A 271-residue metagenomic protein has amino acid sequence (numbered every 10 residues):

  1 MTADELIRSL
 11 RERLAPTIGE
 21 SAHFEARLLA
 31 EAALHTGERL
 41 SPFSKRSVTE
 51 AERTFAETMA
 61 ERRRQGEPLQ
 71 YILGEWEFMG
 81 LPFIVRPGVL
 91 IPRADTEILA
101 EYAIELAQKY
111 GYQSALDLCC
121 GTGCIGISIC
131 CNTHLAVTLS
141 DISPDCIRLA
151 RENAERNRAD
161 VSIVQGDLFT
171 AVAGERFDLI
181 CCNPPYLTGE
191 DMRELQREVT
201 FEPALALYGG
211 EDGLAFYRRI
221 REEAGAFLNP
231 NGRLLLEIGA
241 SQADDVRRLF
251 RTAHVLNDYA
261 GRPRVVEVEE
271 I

Functional and structural regions predicted by a protein language model:
M1-V48: Non-catalytic accessory regions of SAM-dependent methyltransferases
L14, A107, A154, A224 (+1 more regions): Conserved hydrophobic residues forming the short capping helix/wall of the S-adenosyl-L-methionine
L29, G66, T96, I125 (+5 more regions): Residue-level signal for inorganic ion chemistry
A30-E105: Conserved AdoMet
Q70, L187-E190, S241: Active-site beta-alpha loop architecture of Rossmann-like, nucleotide-cofactor-dependent enzymes
A94-R193: Conserved SAM/SAH cofactor-binding pocket of Class I
Y186-A215: Mobile active-site "lid"/loop adjacent to the S-adenosyl-L-methionine
E211-E269: Conserved Class I SAM-dependent methyltransferase catalytic core
